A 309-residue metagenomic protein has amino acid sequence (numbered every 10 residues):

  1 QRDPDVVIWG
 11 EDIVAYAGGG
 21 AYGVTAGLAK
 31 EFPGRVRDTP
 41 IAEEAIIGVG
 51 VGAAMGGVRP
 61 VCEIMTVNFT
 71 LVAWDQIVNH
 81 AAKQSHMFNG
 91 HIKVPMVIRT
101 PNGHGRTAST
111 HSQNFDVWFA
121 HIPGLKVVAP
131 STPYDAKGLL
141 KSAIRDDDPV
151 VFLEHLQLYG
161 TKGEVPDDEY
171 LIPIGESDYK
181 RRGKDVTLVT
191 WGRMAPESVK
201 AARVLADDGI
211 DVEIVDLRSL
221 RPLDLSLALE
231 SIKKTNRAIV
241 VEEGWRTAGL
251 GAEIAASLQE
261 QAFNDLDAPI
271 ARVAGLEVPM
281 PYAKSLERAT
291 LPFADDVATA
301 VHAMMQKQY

Functional and structural regions predicted by a protein language model:
Q1-P149, L153, R288: Thiamine diphosphate
G18-E31, H91-V97, P101, T107 (+1 more regions): Thiamine diphosphate
